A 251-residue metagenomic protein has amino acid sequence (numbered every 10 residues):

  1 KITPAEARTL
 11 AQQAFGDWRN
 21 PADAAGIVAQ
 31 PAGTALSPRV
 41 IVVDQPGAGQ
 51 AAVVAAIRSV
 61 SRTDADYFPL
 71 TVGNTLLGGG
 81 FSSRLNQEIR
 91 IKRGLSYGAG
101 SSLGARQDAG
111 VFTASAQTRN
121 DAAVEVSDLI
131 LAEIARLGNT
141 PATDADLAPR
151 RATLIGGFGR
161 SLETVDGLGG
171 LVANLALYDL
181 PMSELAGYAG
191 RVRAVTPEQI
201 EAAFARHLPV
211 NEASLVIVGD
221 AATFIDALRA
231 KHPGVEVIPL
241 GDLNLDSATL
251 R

Functional and structural regions predicted by a protein language model:
K1-A14, E212-A213: Non-catalytic, conformational "gating/processing" segments within enzyme and secreted inhibitor domains
K1-A5, R119-A123, D220-A222: Helix N-cap motif at beta-to-alpha junctions
A5-T9, T63-Y67, A123-V126, D226-A227: Solvent-exposed, non-transmembrane alpha-helical starts
Q12-A22, A132-P141, A230-G241: A common structural junction motif
Q13, D17-D64, T75-V124, D146 (+3 more regions): Non-catalytic beta-strand/loop surface segments
A55, T71, I89, I130 (+3 more regions): Divalent metal-coordination and catalytic microenvironments
A142, A148-G159: Small-residue-rich helix-loop
P209-R251: In a subset of proteins, long, contiguous C-terminal domains/tails are tracked
